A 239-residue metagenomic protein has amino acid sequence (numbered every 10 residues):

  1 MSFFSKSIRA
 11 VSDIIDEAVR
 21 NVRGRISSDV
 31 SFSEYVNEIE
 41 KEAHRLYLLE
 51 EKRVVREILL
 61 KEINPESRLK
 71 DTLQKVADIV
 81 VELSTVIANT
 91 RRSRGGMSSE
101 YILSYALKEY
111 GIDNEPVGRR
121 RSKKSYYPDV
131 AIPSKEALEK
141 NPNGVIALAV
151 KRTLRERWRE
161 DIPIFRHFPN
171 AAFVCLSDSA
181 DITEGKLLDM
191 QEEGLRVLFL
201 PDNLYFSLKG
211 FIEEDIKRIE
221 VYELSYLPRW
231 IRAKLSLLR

Functional and structural regions predicted by a protein language model:
M1-D71: Nuclease-adjacent, charged terminal/linker segments that flank catalytic cores
S2, D78, R92, A180-L187: Intrinsically disordered, low-complexity, charge-dense segments enriched in Lys/Arg and Glu/Asp interspersed
L59-E62, S122-S125, R155, A180-I182: Short acidic loop-to-helix transition motifs that present clustered carboxylates
T72-S122: Acidic-basic catalytic patches of nuclease active cores, encompassing PD-(D/E)XK and other metal-cofactor nuclease
D78-I79, Y126-I132, G185-K186, G210-F211: Short secondary-structure transition/capping segments
E100-E160: Catalytic centers of nucleases
N141-P201: Catalytic cores of nucleic-acid endonucleases
A180-R239: Domain-level recognition of nuclease-like catalytic cores that cleave nucleotide substrates
